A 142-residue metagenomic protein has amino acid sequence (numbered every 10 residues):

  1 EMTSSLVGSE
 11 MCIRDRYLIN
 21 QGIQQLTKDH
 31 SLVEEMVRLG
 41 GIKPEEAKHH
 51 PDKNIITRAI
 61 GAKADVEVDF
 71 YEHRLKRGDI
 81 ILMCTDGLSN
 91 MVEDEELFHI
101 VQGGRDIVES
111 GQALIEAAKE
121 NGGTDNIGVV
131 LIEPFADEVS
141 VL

Functional and structural regions predicted by a protein language model:
E1-G8, I13-D15: Single conserved hydrophobic/aromatic residue that forms the stacking wall/gate of nucleotide- or nucleobase-binding
E10-R14, I55-A64, F70-I100, K119-N121 (+2 more regions): Conserved beta-strand-loop-short alpha-helix elements that form and flank the Mn2+/Mg2+-coordinating active site
L18-G22, P134-F135: Short acidic-glycine loop/turn motifs at beta-strand connectors
K28-R77, V141: Conserved, helical-rich catalytic subdomain that frames metal- and/or nucleotide-binding sites in enzyme alpha/beta
I107-E120: Short, well-structured alpha-helical segments that form the helix of a local strand-helix-strand
F135-L142: P/S/T/G-enriched low-complexity
